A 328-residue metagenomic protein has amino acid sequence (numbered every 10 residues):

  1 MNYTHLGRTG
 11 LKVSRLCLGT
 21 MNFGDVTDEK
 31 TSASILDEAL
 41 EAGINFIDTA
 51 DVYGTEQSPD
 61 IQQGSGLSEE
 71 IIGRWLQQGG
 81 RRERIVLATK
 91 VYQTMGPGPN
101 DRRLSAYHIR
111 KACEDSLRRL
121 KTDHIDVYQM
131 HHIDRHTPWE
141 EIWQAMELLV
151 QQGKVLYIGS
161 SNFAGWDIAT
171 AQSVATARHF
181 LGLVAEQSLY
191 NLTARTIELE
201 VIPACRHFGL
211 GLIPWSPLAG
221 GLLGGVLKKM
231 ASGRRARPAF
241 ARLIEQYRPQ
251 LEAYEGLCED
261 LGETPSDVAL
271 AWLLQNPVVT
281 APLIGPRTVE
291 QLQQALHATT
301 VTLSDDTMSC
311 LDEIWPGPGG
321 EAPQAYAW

Functional and structural regions predicted by a protein language model:
M1-R84, Q151: N-terminal binding-site loop/beta-alpha segment at the start of enzyme catalytic domains that lines or forms
L6, L18, S32, I47 (+12 more regions): Conserved, mostly hydrophobic/aromatic
G7-V26, A88-D101, H124, Q129: N-terminal small/glycine-rich loop or linker at the start of catalytic domains across soluble metabolic enzymes
L11-L16, G43-N45, R81-I85, T122-D126 (+5 more regions): Short, well-ordered coil/turn segments that N-cap beta-strands
Y53-P59, T94-N100, Q291: A short acidic, helix-capping loop that chelates divalent metal ions and anchors anionic groups
Q93-T193, E200: Glycine/proline-rich, positively charged, aromatic-decorated active-site loop/lid region on the catalytic face
T196-G233, T264: Aromatic-lined glycan-binding groove of carbohydrate-active enzymes
H207, A231-G256, D260-L261, Q275-V279 (+1 more regions): Terminal-tail/helix-coil boundary detector
